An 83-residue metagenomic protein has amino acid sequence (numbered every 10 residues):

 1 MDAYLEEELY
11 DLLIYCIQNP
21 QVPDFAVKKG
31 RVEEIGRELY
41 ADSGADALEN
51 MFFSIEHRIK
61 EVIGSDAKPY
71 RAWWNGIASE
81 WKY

Functional and structural regions predicted by a protein language model:
M1-L13, F25-R31: Short amphipathic alpha-helical heptad-repeat segments
M1-Y4, A26, D42, E49 (+2 more regions): Generic alpha-helical structural signal
E7, D11-Y15, A41, N50: Generic detector of low-complexity/intrinsically disordered segments and short hydrophobic N-terminal stretches
L9-L12, V32, L39, I55-R58: Amphipathic alpha-helices that form helix-helix packing interfaces
I14-A26, S43-A45: Charged, low-complexity interaction regions
N19-P20, G30, Y40, G64 (+1 more regions): Short, flexible coil/linker elements and helix-boundary hinge sites characteristic of intrinsically disordered
E34-N50: Amphipathic alpha-helical coiled-coil segments
N50-Y83: Amphipathic alpha-helical binding modules
